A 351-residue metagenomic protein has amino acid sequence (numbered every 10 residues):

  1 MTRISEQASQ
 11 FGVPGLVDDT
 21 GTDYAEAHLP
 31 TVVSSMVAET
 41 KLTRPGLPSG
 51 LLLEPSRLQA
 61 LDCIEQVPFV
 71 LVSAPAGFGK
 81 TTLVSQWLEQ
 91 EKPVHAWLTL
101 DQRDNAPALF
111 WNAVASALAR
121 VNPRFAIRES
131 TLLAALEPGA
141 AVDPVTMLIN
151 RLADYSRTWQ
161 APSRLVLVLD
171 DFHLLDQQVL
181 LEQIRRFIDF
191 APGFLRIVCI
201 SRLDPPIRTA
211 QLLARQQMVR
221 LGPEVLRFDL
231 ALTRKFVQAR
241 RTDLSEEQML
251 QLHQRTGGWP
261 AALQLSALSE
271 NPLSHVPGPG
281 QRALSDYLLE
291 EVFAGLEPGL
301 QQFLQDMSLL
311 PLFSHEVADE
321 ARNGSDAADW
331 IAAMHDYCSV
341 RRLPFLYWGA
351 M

Functional and structural regions predicted by a protein language model:
D19-A76, T82, Q86-W87: Walker A/P-loop-proximal flanking segment of P-loop NTPase domains
A25, L71, P75-F78, V84-S85 (+4 more regions): C-terminal boundary/linker of central alpha/beta nucleotide-binding cores
P30-M36, T40-K41, L53-R57, T82-Q86 (+6 more regions): Alpha-helical sensor/transducer elements of the RecA-like P-loop NTPase core
F69, W111, A115, A119 (+3 more regions): Short, amphipathic alpha-helical segments that act as regulatory/interfacial helices in nucleotide-processing proteins
F78, L83-R164, L174-D176: Conserved phosphate-binding/catalytic loops and adjacent sensor/switch elements of nucleotide-binding enzymes, spanning
F125, A153, P260-A283: Amphipathic helix/helix-loop-helix segment enriched in hydrophobic residues with interspersed Lys/Arg and occasional
D170-D171: Walker B catalytic acidic pair
Q238, L250-R255, A261-S274, Q302-D306 (+2 more regions): C-terminal helical "lid" of AAA+/P-loop NTPase domains
